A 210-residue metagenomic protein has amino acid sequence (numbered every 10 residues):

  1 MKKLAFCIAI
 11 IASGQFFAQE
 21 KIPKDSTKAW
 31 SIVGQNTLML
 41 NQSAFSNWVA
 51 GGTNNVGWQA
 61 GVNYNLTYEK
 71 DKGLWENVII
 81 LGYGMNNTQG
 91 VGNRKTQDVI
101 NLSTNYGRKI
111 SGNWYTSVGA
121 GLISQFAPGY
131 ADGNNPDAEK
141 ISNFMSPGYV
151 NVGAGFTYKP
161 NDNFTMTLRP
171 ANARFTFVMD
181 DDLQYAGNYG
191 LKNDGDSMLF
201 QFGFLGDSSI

Functional and structural regions predicted by a protein language model:
M1-I22: Bacterial Sec-dependent N-terminal signal peptides
D25-Q42, G73-W75: Transmembrane beta-strand segments of Gram-negative outer membrane beta-barrel proteins
I32, N36, W58-Y64, I100-T104 (+2 more regions): Hydrophobic, lipid-facing positions within transmembrane beta-strands of outer-membrane proteins
I32-N36, W75-I79, T116-A120, V150-V152 (+2 more regions): Transmembrane beta-strands of outer-membrane beta-barrel proteins
S46-G52, N86-G92, P136-S142, G190-S197: Extracellular loop and loop/strand-boundary signature of outer-membrane beta-barrel proteins
Y64-K70, T104, R108, A120 (+2 more regions): Residue-level signature of outer-membrane beta-barrel architecture
E69-D71, G107-N113, N161-N163, A173: Outer-membrane beta-barrel channels and translocator barrels
G153-I210: Detector for outer-membrane/organellar transmembrane beta-barrel domains, recognizing the amphipathic beta-strand
